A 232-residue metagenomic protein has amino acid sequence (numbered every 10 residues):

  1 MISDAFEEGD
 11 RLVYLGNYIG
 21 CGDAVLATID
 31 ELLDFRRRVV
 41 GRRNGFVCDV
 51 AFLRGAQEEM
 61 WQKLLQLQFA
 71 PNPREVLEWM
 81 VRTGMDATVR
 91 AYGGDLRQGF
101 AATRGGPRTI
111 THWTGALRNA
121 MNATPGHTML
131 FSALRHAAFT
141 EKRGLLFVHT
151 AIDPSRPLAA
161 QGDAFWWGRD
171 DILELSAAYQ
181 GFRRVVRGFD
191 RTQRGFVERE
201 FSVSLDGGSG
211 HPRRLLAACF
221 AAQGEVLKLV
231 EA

Functional and structural regions predicted by a protein language model:
M1-E31: N-terminal active-site segment of His-dependent metallophosphoesterases
E7-D10, V47-D49, F182: A general structural motif
D10-L12, V50-A51, V226-L227: Hydrophobic beta-strand segments of well-ordered beta-sheets in folded domains
L12, N17, L32, G55 (+4 more regions): Divalent metal-coordination and catalytic microenvironments
N17, C21-D23, A56, I152 (+2 more regions): Gly/Ser/Thr-rich helix-start
C21-L130: Active-site neighborhood of divalent metal-dependent phosphoester bond hydrolases
V25-I29, E198, L215: Conserved strand-to-helix beginnings and helix N-cap segments that scaffold or border functional pockets
V89-S204, G208-R213, F220-V230: Acidic, His/Gly-enriched loop-helix segments that form or flank divalent-metal centers in metallo-dependent hydrolases
